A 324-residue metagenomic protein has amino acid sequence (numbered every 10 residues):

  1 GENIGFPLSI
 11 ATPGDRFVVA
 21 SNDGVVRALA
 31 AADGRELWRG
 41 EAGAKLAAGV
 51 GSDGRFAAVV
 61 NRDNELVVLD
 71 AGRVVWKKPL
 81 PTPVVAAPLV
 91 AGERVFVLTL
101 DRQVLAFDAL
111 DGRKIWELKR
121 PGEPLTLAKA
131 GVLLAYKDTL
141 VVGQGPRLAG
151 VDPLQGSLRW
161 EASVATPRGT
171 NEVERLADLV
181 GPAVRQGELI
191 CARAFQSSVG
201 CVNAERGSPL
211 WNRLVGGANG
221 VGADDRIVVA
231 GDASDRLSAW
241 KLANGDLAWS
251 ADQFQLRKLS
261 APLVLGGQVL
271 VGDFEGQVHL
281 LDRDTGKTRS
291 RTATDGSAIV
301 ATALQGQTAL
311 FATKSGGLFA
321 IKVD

Functional and structural regions predicted by a protein language model:
G1-A11, E36-D53, V75-A91, K114-K137 (+4 more regions): Extracytoplasmic beta-rich repeat domains
S21, N61-R62, T99-L100, G143-G145 (+4 more regions): Structural signature of WD-repeat beta-propellers
N22-A32: Beta-propeller domains
A30-D33, D70-R73, D108-G112, P153-G156 (+4 more regions): Short loop/turn segments that connect beta-strands within beta-propeller blades
I227-A239, D246-L280: Loop/turn-rich, solvent-exposed surfaces of beta-rich toroidal or solenoidal domains
T294-D324: Blade-level signature of beta-propeller repeat domains, shared across WD40, Kelch, NHL, RCC1 and BNR/Asp-box propellers
